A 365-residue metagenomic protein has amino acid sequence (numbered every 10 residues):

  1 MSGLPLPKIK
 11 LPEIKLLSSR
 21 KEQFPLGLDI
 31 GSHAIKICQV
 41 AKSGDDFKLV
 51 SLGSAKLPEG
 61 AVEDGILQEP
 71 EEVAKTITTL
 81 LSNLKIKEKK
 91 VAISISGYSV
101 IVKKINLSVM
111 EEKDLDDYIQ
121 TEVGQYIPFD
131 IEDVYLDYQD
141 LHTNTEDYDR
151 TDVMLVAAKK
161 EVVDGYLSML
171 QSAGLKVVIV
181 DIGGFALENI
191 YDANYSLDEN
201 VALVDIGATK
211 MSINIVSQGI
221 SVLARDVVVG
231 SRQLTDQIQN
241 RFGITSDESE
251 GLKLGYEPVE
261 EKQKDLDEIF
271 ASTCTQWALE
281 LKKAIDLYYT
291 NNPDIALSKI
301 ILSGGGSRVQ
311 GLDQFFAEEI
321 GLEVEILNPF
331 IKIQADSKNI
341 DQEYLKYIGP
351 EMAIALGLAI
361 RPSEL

Functional and structural regions predicted by a protein language model:
M1-E122, D164-Y166, K176: Non-catalytic, solvent-exposed interaction/assembly segments
S2, R20-Q23, S32-A34, C38-V50 (+2 more regions): Small-residue (GG/TT-enriched) beta-loop-alpha framework at ligand/catalytic clefts
E22-F24, E59-Q68, V100-M110, L141-N144 (+6 more regions): Short hinge/gating elements
I77-K90, A173, I244, K282-K299: Phosphate/pyrophosphate-binding loops at sites that engage ATP/ADP/AMP, CoA/4′-phosphopantetheine, polyphosphate
K85, V163-G165, G207-Q218, K346-L365: Extended, charge-rich low-complexity interaction segments
S94-A193, K299, P329-D336, D341 (+2 more regions): Active-site neighborhood for divalent-cation/phosphate handling
G251-K299, G306: Adenine-nucleotide phosphate-binding core of ATP-dependent small-molecule kinases
T273, I295-I331: Glycine-rich phosphate-binding loops at beta-strand->alpha-helix junctions
